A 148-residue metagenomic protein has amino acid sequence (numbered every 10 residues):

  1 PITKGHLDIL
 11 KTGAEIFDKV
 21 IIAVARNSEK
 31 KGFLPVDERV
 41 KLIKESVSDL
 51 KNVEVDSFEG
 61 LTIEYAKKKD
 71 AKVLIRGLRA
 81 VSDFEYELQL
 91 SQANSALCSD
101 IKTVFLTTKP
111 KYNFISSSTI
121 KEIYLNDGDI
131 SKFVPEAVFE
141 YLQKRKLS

Functional and structural regions predicted by a protein language model:
P1-S148: Nucleotidyltransferase catalytic core that binds NTPs
